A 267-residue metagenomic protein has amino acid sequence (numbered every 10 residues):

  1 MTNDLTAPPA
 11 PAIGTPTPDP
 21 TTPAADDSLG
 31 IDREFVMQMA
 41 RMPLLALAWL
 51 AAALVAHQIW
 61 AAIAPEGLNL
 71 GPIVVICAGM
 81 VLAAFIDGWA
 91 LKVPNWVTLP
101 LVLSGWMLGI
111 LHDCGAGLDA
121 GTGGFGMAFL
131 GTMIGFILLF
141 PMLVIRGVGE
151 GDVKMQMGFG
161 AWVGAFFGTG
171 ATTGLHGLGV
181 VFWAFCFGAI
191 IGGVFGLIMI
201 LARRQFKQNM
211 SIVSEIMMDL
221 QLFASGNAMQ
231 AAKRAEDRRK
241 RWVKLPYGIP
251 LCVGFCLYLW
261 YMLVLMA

Functional and structural regions predicted by a protein language model:
T2-A267: A membrane-topology feature that recognizes alpha-helical transmembrane segments and their immediate juxtamembrane
